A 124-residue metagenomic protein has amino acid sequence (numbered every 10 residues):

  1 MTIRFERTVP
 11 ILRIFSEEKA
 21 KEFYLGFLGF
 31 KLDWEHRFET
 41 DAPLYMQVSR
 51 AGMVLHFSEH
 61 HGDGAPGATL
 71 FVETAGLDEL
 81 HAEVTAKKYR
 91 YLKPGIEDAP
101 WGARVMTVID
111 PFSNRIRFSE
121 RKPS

Functional and structural regions predicted by a protein language model:
M1-K21, D33, A68-L70, E120-S124: N-terminal beta-strand motif that seeds the catalytic metal site of vicinal oxygen chelate
I11-V54: Core segments of cupin and vicinal oxygen chelate
F15-E18, L70-R115: Vicinal oxygen chelate
R37-E39, H60-G62, E97-D98, P123: Short polar/acidic secondary-structure junctions
E39-L44, G64-P66, A99-R104: Short acidic/glycine-enriched loop/turn segments that link adjacent beta-strands
V48-A51, V108-P111, R121: Active-site beta-strand termini and strand-to-loop segments that position acidic
A51-V54, G62-G64, L77-D78: Short, charged/polar surface micro-motifs in flexible loops or helix N-caps
H56-S58, T107, R117: Conserved beta-strand in the GNAT
